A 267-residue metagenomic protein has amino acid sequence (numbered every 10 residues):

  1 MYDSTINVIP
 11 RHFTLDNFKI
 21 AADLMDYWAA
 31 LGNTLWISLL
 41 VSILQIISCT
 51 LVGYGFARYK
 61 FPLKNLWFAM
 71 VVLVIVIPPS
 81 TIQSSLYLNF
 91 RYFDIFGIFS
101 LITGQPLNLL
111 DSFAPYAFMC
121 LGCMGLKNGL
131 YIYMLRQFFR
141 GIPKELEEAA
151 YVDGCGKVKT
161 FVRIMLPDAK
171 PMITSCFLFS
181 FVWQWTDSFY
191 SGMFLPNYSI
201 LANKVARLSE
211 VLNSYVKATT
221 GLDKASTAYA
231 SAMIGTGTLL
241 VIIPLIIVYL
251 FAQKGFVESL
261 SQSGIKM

Functional and structural regions predicted by a protein language model:
M1-M267: A structural signal for multi-pass alpha-helical bundles of membrane permease subunits that mediate small-molecule
